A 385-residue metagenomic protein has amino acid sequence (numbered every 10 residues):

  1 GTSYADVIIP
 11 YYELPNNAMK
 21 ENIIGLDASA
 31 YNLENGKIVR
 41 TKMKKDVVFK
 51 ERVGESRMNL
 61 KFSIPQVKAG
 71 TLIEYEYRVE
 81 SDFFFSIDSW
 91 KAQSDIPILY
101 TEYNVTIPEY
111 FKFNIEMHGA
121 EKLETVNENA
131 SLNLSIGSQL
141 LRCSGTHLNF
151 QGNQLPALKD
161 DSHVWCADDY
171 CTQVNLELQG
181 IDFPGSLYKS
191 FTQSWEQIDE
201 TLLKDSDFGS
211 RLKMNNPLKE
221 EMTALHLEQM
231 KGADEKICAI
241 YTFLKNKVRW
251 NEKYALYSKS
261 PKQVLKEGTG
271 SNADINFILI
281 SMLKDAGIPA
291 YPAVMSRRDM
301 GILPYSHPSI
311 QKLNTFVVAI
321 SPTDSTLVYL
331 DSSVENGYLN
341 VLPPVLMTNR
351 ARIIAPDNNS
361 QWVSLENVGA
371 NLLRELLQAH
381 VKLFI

Functional and structural regions predicted by a protein language model:
G1-V105, A370-I385: Lumenal/extracellular ectodomains and adaptor appendage modules of the eukaryotic vesicle/secretory system
L14, N59-S63, M222-M230, K262-T269: Second-shell loop/turn segments in exported
R57, K68, I98, C143-G145 (+3 more regions): Short, solvent-exposed loop/turn segments at the edges of secondary structure
K68, E80-F85, S89, Q93-Y241 (+2 more regions): Secretory-pathway-linked proteins and extracytosolic
F83, K112, V248-Y254, A286-D299: Short, well-structured beta-strand/strand-turn elements
R249-G270: Short, conserved helix/loop micro-motifs enriched in His/Cys and acidic residues
D274-D357, W362: Hydrophobic/aromatic-rich core segments of domains that either
V345-T348, P356-I385: Long hydrophobic segments that form regular secondary structure
